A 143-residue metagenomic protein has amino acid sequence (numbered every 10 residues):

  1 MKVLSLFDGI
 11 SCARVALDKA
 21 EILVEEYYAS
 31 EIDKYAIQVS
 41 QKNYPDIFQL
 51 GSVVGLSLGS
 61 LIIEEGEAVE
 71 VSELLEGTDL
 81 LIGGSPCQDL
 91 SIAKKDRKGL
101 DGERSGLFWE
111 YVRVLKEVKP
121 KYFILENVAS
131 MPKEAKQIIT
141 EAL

Functional and structural regions predicted by a protein language model:
M1-L143: Conserved active-site and SAM-binding loop architecture of S-adenosyl-L-methionine-dependent nucleic-acid
